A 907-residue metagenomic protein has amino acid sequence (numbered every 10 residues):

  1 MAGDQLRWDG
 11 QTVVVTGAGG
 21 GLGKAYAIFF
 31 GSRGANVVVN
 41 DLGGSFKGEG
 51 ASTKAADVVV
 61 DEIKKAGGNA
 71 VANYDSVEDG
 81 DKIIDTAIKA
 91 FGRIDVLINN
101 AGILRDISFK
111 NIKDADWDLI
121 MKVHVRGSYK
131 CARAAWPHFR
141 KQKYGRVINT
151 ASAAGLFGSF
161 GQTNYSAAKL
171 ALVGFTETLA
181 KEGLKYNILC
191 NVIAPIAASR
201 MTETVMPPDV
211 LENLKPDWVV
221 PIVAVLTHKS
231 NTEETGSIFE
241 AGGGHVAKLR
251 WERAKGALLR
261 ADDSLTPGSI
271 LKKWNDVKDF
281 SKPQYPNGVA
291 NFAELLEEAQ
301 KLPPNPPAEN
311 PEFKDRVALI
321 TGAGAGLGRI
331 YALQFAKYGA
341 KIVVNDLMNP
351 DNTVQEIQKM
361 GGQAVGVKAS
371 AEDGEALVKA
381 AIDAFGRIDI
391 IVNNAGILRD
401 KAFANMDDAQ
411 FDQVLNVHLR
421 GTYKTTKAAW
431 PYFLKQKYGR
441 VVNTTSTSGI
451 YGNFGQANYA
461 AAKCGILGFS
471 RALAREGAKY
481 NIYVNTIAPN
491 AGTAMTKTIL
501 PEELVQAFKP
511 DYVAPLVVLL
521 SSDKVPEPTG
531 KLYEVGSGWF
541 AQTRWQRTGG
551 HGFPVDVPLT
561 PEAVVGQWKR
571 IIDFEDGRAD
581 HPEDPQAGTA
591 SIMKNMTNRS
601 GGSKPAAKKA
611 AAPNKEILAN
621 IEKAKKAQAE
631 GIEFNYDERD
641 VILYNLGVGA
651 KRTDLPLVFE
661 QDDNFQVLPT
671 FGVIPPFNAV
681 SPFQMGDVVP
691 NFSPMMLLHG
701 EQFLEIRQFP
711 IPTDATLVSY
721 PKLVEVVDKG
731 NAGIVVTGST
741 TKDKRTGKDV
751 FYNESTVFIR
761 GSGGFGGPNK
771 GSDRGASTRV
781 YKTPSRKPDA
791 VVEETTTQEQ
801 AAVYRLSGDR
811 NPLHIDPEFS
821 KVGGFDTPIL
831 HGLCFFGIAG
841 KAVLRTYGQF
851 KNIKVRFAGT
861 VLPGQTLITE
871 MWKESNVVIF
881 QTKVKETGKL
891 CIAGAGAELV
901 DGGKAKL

Functional and structural regions predicted by a protein language model:
M1-G10, V14, K229, V246-R316 (+1 more regions): Non-catalytic terminal and boundary segments that flank Rossmann-like NAD(P)-dependent oxidoreductase
Q5-V38, N310-V343: Canonical Rossmann dinucleotide-binding motif of NAD(H)/NADP(H)-dependent dehydrogenases/reductases, specifically
R33-V58, G339-N352: Conserved glycine-rich Rossmann-like NAD(P)H-binding loop of the short-chain dehydrogenase/reductase
S108-F109, K113-D118, N164, A402-F403 (+1 more regions): Substrate-binding pocket helix/loop in short-chain dehydrogenase/reductase
S152, S446: Residue(s) in the substrate-gating loop at a strand-loop-helix junction that position the organic substrate next
K609-T716, G903-A905: Hydrophobic, proline/glycine-rich low-complexity stretches
A611-K626, E701-V792, V861-P863, I868-L907: HotDog/MaoC-like acyl-thioester-processing domains
